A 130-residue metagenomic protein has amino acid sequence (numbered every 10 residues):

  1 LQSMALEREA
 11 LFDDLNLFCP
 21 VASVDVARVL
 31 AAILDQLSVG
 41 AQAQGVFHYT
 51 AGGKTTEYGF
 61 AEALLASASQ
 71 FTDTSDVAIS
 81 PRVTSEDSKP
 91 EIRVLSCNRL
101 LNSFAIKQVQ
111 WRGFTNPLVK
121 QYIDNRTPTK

Functional and structural regions predicted by a protein language model:
L1-F18, S23-A32: NAD(P)-dependent short-chain dehydrogenase/reductase
M4-R8, L37-S38, A68, F104 (+2 more regions): A general structural signal marking secondary-structure boundaries and capping sites
A10, C19, G53, Y58 (+1 more regions): Residues that recognize and position ribonucleotide moieties
D13-F18, H48-G52, T84-S88, N102: Conserved short-loop catalytic and cofactor-binding motifs
V29, Q36-S85, R126-T127: Mid/C-terminal beta-alpha module of Rossmann-like enzyme folds, strongest in SDR-family dehydrogenases/epimerases
T55-E57, S80-R99, Q110: Active-site loop of classical SDR/Rossmann-like NAD(P)-dependent oxidoreductases, centered on the catalytic Tyr-X3-Lys
Q110-K130: Amphipathic terminal alpha-helices
